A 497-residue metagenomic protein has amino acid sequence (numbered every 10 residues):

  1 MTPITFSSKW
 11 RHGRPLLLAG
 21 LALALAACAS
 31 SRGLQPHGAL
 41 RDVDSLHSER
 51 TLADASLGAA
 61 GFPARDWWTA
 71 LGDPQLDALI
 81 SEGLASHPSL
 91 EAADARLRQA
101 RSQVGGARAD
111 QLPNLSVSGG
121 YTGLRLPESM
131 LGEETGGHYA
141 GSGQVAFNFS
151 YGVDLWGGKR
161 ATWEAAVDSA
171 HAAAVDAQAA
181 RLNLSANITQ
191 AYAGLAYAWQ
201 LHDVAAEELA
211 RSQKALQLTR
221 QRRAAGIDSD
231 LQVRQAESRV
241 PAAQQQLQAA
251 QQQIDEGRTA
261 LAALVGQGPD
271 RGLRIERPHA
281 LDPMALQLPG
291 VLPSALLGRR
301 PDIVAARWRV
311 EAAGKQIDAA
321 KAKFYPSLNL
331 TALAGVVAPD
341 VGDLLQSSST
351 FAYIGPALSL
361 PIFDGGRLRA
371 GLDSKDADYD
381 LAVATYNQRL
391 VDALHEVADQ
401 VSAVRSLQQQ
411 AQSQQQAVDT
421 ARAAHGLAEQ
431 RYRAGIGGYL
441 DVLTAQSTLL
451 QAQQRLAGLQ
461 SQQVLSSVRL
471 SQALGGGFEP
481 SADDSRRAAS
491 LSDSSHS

Functional and structural regions predicted by a protein language model:
T2-F6, R14-A85, G143, V167 (+3 more regions): Terminal intrinsically disordered/low-complexity segments used for targeting and assembly
A29-N187, L328-A332, I362-L372: Short flexible linkers and secondary-structure junctions
F62-L71, G120-N148, T162, R271-P289 (+3 more regions): Small/polar, glycine/serine/threonine/aspartate-rich low-complexity segments that form flexible
I80, Q144-N148, Y192, E237 (+3 more regions): Membrane-embedded beta-strand positions in outer-membrane beta-barrel channels/transporters
E91-A92, R108, V153-R181, L231 (+6 more regions): Sec/SRP-type N-terminal targeting helices
V175-L292, A403, L427-Q430, T448-L450 (+1 more regions): Periplasmic alpha-helical coiled-coil/stalk elements that build and connect Gram-negative outer-membrane
R223-I227, Y432-I436, A473-G477: A short glycine-centered flexible hinge/capping loop motif at secondary-structure junctions
